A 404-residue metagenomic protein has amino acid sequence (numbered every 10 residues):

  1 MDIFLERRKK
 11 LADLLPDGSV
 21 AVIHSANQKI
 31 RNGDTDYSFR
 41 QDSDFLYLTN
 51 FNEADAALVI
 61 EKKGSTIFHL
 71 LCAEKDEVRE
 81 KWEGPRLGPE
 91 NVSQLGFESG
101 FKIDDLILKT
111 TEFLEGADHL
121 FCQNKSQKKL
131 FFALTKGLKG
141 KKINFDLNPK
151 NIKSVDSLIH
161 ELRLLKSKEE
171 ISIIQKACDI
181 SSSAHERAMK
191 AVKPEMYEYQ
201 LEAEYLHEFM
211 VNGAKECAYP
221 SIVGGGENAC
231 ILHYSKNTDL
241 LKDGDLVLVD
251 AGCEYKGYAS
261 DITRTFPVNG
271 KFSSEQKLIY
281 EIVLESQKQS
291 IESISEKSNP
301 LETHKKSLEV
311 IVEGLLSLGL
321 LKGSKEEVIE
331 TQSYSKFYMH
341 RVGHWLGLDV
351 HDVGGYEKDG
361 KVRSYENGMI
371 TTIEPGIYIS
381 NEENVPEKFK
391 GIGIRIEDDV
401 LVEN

Functional and structural regions predicted by a protein language model:
M1-N404: Active-site neighborhoods and metal-handling regions in enzymes and metal-associated proteins
